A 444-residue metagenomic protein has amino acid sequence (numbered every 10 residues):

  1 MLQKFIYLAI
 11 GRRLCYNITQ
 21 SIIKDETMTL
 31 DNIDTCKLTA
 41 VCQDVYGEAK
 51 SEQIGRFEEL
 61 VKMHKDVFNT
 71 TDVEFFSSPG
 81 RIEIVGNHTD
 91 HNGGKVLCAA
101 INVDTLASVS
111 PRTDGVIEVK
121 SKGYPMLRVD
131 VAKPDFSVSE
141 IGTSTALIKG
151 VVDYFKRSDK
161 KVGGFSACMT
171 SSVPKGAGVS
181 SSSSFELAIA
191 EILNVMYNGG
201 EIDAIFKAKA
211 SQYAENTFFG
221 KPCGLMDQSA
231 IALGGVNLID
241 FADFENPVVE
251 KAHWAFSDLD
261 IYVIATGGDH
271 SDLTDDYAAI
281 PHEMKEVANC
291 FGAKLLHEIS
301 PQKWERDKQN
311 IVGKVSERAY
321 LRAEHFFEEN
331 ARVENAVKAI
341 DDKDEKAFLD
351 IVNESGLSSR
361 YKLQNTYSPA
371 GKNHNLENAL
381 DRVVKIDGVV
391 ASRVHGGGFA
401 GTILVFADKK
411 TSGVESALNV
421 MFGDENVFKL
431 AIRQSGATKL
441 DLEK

Functional and structural regions predicted by a protein language model:
Y16, I23-R81, L106, S110-I141 (+2 more regions): C-terminal nucleotide
R81-G93, S172-A188, G388-F406: Glycine/serine-rich anion-binding loops at beta->alpha junctions that coordinate negatively charged ligand groups
K95-D114, L233: Structural signature of FAD isoalloxazine-binding scaffolds in flavoprotein oxidoreductases
A100-I101, V179-G199: DPxDG-like acidic metal-binding loop motif
E118-K120, G164-S171, E201-Y213, L349-E354 (+1 more regions): Beta-strand segments within the central parallel beta-sheet cores of soluble alpha/beta enzyme folds
V152-G176: Glycine- and acidic-rich phosphate- and metal-coordinating loops
R157-F165, L193-K207, K409-F422: Phosphate-handling active-site elements
G199-V248, I386-D387, S392-H395: Alpha/beta catalytic cores of group-transfer enzymes, especially the acyltransferase/condensing modules of polyketide
